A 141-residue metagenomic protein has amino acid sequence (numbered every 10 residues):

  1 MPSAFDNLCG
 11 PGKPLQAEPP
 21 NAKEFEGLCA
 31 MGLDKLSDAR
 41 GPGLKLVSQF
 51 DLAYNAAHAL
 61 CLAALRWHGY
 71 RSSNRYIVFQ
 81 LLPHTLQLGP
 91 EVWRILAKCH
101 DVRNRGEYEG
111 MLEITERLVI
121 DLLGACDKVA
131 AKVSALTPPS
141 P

Functional and structural regions predicted by a protein language model:
M1-P141: Terminal alpha-helical segments
